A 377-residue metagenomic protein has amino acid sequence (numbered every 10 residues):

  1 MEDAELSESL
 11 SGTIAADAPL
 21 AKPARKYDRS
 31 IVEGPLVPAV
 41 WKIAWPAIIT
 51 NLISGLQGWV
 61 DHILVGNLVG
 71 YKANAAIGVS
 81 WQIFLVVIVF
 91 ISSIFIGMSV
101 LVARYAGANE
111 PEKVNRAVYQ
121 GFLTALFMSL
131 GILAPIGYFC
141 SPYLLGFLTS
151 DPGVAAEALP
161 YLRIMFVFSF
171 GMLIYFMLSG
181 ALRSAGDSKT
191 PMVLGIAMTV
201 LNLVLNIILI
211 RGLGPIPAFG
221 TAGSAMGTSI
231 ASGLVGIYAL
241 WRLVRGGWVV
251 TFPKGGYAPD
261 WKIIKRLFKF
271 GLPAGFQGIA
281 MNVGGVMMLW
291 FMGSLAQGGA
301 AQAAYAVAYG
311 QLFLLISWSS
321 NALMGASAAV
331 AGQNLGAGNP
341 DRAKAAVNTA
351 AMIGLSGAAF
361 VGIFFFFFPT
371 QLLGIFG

Functional and structural regions predicted by a protein language model:
E2-S7, P19-I43, T221, L240-M281: Interhelical loop/hinge segments that connect adjacent transmembrane helices in multipass membrane
K42-D61, I164, A231-V235, A239 (+2 more regions): Transmembrane helical elements of multi-pass membrane transporters/channels
A44, G78-W81, A125-L126, L162-M165 (+7 more regions): Residue-level recognition of transmembrane alpha-helices in multi-pass small-molecule transporters/permeases
L56-A75, L145-P152, I210-F219, I279-L314 (+2 more regions): Helix-terminus/linker motif at the lipid-water interface of multi-pass membrane proteins
A75-A134, M172-P191, A304-P369: Small-residue-rich hydrophobic transmembrane alpha-helices
G131-R163, F360-G377: Short membrane-interface helical motifs at transmembrane helix boundaries in multi-pass membrane transporters
P152-L178, Q311-L312: Alpha-helical transmembrane segments of multi-pass membrane proteins
Y161, L194-I208, I216-W248: Hydrophobic alpha-helical transmembrane segments
